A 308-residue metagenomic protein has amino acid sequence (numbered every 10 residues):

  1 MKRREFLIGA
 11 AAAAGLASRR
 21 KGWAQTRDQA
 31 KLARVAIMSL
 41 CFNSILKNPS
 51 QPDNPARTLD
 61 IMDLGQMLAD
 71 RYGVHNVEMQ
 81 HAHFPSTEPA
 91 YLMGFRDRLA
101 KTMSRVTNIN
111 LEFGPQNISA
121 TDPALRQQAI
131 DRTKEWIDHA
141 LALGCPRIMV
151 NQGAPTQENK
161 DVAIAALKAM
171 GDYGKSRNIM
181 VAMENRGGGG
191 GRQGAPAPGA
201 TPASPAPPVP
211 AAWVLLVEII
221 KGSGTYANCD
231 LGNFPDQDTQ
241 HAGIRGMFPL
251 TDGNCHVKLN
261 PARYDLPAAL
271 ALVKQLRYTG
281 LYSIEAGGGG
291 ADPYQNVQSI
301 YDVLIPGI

Functional and structural regions predicted by a protein language model:
K2-A142, E158-D161, K168, K175 (+9 more regions): N-terminal pre-domain/capping segments
R147-D161: Divalent metal-binding pocket/active-site signature
A166-D172, V214: Histidine/acidic residue-rich metal-binding segments in metalloenzymes
V181, A227-N228, Y282: Residue-level marker for buried hydrophobic side chains located in beta-strands that build the well-ordered beta-sheet
E184: Conserved anion-binding
A206-P207, P235: Active-site glycine- and acidic-residue-rich loops that bind and position anionic ligands or nucleotide-like cofactors
G232: Adenine-nucleotide cofactor-binding loop residues
P235-E285: Glycoside hydrolase catalytic-domain groove-lining segments
